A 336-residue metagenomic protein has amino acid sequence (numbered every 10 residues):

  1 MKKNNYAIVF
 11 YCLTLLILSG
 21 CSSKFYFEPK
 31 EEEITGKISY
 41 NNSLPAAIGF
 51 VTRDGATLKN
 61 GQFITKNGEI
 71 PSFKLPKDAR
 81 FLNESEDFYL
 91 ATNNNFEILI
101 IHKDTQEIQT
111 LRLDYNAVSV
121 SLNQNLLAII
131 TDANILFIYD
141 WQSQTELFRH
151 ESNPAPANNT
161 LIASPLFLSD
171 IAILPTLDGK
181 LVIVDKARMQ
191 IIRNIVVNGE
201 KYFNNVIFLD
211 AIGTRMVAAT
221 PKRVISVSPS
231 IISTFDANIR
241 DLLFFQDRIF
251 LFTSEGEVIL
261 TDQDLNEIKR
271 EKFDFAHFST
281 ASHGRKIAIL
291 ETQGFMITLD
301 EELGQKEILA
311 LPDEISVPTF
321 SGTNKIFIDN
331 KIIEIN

Functional and structural regions predicted by a protein language model:
M1-S23: Sec-dependent bacterial lipoprotein signal peptides
I17-K37: Bacterial Sec signal peptide processing site at the extreme N-terminus
I38, G68-D78, T105-R112, T145-A157 (+4 more regions): A short beta-strand motif characteristic of beta-propeller blades
N41-T52, K74-D87, R112-N125, A157-S164 (+4 more regions): Repeated scaffold domains used in trafficking and secretory/extracellular systems, primarily beta-propellers
P45-T65, R80-N93, I98-L99, Q124-T131 (+8 more regions): Short beta-strand elements that form the blades of beta-propeller/WD-repeat-like and other beta-sheet-rich scaffold
I101-H102, D140, D185, S228-P229 (+3 more regions): Structural recognition of the beta-propeller blade-terminating site
Q144, R149, P156-D262: Acidic, serine/threonine- and glycine-rich low-complexity intrinsically disordered segments that serve as flexible
V224-P312: Intrinsically disordered, low-complexity segments enriched in Gly and acidic/Ser/Thr residues that form flexible
